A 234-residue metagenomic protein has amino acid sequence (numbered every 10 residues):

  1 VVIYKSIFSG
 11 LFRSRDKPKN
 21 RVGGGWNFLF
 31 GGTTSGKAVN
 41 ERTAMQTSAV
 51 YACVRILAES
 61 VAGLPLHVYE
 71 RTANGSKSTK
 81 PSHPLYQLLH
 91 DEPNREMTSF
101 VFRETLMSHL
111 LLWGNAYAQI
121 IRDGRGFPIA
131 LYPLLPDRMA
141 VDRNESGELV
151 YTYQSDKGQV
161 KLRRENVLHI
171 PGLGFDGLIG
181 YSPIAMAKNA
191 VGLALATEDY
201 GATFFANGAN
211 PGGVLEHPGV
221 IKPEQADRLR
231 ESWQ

Functional and structural regions predicted by a protein language model:
V2-Q234: Structured, contiguous alpha/beta core segments that scaffold functional sites
